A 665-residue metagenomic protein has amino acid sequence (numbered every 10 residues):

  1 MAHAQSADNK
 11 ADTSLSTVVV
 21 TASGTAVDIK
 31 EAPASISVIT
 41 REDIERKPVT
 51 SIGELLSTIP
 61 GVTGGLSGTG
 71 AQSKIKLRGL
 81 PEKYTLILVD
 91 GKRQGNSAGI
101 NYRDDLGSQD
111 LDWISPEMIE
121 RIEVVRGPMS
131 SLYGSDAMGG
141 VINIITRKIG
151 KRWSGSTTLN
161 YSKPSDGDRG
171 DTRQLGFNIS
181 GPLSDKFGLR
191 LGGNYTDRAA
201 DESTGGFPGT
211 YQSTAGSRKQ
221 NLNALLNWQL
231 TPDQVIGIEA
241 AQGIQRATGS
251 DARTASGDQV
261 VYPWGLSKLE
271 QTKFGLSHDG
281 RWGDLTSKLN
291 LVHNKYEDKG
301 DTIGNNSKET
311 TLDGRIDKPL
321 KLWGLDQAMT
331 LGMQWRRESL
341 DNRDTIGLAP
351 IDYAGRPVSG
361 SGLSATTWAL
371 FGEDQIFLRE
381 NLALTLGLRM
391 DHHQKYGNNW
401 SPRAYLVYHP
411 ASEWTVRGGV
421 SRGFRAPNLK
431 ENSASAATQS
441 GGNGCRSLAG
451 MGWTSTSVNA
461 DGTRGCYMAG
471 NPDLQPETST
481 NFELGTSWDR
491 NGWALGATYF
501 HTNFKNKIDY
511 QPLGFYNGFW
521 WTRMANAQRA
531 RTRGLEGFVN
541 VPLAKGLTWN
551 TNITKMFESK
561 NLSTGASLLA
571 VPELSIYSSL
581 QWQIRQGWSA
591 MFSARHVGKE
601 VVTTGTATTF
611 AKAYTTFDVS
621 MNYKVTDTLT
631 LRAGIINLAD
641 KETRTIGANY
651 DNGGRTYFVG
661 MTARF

Functional and structural regions predicted by a protein language model:
M1-T50, E54-I59, S180-G181: N-terminal Sec signal peptide and the immediately downstream disordered periplasmic leader that contains the TonB box
T21, G53, S57-N96, E120: Extracytoplasmic beta-strand/coil segments of soluble accessory domains associated with Gram-negative outer-membrane
S97, F424, K505, H596-T603 (+2 more regions): C-terminal beta-signal and adjacent terminal beta-strands/loops of Gram-negative outer-membrane beta-barrel proteins
D104, G150-G265, N506: Periplasmic-side early beta-strands and strand-to-turn transitions of outer-membrane beta-barrels
L111-T158: A beta-strand signature from Gram-negative outer-membrane beta-barrel systems, especially the internal plug domain
T158, F377-N381, A494-K505, L513-T604 (+2 more regions): Gram-negative outer-membrane beta-barrel transporters
L159, T286-K299, H409, R417 (+2 more regions): Membrane-embedded beta-barrel scaffold of Gram-negative outer-membrane proteins
N227-Q245, G265-N398, V407-A411, G496 (+1 more regions): Face-selective signature of the C-terminal outer-membrane beta-barrel domain
